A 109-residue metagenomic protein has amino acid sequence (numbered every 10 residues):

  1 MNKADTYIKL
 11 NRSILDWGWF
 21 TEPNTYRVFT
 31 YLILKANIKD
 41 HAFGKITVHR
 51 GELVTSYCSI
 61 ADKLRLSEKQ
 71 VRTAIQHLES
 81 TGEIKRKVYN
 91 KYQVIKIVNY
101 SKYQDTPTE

Functional and structural regions predicted by a protein language model:
M1-D16, V48-R50: An N-terminal low-complexity regulatory-tail signal and nearby short nucleic-acid-interaction modules
W19, A36-V98: Winged helix-turn-helix DNA-binding recognition segment
E22-Y26: Short helix-coil-helix linker/hinge
I33-N37, D105: Short alpha-helix boundary/capping elements
S101-E109: Short, amphipathic alpha-helical interaction segments positioned at domain boundaries
